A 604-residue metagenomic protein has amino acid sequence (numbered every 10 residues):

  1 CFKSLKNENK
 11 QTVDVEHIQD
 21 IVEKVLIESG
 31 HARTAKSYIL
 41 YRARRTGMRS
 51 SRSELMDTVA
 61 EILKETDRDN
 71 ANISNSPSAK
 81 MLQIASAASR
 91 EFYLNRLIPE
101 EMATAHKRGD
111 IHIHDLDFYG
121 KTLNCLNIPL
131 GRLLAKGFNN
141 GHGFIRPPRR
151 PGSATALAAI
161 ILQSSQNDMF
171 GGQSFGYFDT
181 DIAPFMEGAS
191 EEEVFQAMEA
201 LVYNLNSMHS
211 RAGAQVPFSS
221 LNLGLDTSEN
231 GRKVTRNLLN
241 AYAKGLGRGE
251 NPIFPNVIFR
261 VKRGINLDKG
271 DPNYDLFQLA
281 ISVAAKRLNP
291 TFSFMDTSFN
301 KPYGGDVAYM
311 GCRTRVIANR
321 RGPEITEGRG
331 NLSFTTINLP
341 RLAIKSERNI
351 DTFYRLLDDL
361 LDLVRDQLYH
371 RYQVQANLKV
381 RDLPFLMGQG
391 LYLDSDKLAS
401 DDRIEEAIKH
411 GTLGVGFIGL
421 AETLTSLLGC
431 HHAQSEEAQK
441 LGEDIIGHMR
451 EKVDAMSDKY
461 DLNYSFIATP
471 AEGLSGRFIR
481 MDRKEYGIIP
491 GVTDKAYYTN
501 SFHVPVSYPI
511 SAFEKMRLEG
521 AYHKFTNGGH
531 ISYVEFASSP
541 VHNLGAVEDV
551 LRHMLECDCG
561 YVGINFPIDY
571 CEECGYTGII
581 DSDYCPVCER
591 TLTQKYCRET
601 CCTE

Functional and structural regions predicted by a protein language model:
C1-I62: Charged, amphipathic alpha-helical regulatory modules used for macromolecular assembly or allosteric control
K3-K10, P184-E187, S426-C430: General structural signal for alpha-helix termini and helix-helix connectors
D20, I418, Q594: Short alpha-helical basic/polar micro-motif
V22, L221, L420: Short, conserved catalytic/metal-binding motifs centered on acidic residues
R44-K409, C430-H431, S435-R598: Conserved catalytic cores of very large enzyme subunits
T180, L413-S426, G447: Contiguous, well-ordered alpha-helical segments that form the cores/surfaces of helical PPI scaffolds
R598-E604: Intrinsically disordered, low-complexity segments
